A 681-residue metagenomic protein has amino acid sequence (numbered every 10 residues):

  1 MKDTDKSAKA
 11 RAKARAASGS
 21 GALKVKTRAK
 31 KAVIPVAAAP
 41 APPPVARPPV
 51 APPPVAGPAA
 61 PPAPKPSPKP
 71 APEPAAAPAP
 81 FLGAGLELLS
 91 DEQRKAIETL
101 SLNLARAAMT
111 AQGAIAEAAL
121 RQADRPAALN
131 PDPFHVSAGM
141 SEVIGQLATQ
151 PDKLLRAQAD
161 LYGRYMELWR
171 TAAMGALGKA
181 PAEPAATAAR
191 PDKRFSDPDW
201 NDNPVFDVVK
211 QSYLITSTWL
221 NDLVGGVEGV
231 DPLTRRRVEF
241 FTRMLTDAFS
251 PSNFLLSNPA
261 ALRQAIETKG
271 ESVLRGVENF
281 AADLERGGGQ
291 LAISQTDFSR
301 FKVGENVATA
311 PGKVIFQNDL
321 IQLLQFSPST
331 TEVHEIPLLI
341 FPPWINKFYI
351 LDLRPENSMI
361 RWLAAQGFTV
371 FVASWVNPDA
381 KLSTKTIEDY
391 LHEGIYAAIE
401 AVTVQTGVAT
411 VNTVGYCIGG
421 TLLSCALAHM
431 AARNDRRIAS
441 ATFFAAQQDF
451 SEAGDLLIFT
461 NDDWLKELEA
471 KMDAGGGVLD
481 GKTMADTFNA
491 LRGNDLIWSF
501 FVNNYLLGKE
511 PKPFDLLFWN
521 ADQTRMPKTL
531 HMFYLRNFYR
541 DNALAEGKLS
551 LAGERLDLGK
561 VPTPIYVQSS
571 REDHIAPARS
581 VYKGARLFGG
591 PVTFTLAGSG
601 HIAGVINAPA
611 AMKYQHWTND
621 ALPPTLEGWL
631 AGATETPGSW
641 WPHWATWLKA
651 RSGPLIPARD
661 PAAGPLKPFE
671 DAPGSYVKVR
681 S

Functional and structural regions predicted by a protein language model:
K2-Q322, V333-H334, F371, G584 (+4 more regions): Amphipathic, low-complexity, repeat-rich surface-exposed segments
V227-A260, Q264, G270, V404 (+3 more regions): Alpha/beta-hydrolase-fold enzymes
H334-P343: Short beta-strand element of the alpha/beta-hydrolase
D352-V370: Short amphipathic alpha-helix adjacent to the substrate-entry channel of hydrolases
T384-Q405: Alpha/beta-hydrolase active-site loop
Q405-I418: Alpha/beta-hydrolase fold nucleophile elbow
V567-S569, D573: Short beta-strand/loop motif that positions the catalytic acidic residue of the alpha/beta-hydrolase fold
P577-L587, G598: Short alpha-helix in the alpha/beta-hydrolase fold that links the catalytic acid
